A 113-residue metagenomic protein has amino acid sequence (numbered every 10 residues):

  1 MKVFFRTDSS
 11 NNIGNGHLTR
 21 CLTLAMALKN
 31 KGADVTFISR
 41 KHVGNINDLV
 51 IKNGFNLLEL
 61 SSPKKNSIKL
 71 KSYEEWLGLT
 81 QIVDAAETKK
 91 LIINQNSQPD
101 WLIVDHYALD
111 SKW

Functional and structural regions predicted by a protein language model:
M1-G14: Nucleotide-activated donor-dependent transferases that construct or modify glycoconjugates
N15, N47, K112-W113: Short glycine-/acidic-enriched loop or helix-start segments at secondary-structure transitions that form or flank
L18-L28: Short amphipathic alpha-helix
K31-A86: Conserved nucleotide-sugar phosphate-binding/catalytic loop shared by glycosyltransferases and other
R40-H42, H106-D110: Short beta->alpha connector loops
D84-I92, W113: Generic hydrophobic alpha-helical segments
I92-A108: Short N-terminal targeting/anchoring amphipathic segment
